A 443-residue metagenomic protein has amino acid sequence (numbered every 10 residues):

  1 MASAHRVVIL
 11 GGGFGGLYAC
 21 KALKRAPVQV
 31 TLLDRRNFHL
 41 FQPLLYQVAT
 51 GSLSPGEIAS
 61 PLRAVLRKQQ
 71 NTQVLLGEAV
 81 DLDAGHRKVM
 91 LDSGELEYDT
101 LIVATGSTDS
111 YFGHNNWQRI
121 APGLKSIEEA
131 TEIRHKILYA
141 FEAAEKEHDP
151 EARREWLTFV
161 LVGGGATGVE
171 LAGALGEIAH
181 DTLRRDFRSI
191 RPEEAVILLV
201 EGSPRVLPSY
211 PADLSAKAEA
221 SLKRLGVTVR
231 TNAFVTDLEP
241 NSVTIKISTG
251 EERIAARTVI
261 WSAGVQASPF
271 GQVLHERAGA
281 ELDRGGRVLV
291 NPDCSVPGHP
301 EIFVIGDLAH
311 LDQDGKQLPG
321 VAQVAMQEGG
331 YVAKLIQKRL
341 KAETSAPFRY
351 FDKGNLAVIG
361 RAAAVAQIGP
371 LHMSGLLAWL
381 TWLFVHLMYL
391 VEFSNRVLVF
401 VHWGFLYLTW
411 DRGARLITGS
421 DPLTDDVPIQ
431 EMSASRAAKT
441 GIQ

Functional and structural regions predicted by a protein language model:
M1-L76, V80, F159, A166-Y210 (+2 more regions): Beta1-alpha1 glycine-rich phosphate/pyrophosphate-binding loop at the start of Rossmann-like nucleotide-binding domains
M1-V8, T72-V160, H180, I245-T249 (+1 more regions): FAD-binding core/adjacent interface of flavoenzyme oxidoreductases
A4, E328, A333-Q443: C-terminal, flexible cofactor-proximal segment of oxidoreductases
Q42-Y46, H114-N116, Q313-L318: Short acidic, glycine/proline-rich loop/turn micro-motifs
Q70-D81, G176-P292, G298, S345: A Rossmann-like FAD-binding core segment of flavoenzymes
G106-D109, A172, V265-A267: Short glycine-rich anion-binding loops that position phosphate/pyrophosphate groups of nucleotides and phosphorylated
R119-D149, S242, E252-Q327: FAD-site-proximal beta/loop scaffold in flavoenzymes
